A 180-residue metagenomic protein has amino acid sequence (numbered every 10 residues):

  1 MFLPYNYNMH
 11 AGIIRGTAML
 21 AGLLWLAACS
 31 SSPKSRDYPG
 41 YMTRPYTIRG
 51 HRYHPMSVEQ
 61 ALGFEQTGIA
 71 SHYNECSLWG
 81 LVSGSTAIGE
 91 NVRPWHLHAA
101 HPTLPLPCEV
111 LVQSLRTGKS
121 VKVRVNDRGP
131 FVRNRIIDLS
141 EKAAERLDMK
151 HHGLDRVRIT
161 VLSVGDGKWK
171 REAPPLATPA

Functional and structural regions predicted by a protein language model:
M1-C29: Sec-dependent bacterial lipoprotein signal peptides
C29-A180: Secreted/periplasmic proteins
